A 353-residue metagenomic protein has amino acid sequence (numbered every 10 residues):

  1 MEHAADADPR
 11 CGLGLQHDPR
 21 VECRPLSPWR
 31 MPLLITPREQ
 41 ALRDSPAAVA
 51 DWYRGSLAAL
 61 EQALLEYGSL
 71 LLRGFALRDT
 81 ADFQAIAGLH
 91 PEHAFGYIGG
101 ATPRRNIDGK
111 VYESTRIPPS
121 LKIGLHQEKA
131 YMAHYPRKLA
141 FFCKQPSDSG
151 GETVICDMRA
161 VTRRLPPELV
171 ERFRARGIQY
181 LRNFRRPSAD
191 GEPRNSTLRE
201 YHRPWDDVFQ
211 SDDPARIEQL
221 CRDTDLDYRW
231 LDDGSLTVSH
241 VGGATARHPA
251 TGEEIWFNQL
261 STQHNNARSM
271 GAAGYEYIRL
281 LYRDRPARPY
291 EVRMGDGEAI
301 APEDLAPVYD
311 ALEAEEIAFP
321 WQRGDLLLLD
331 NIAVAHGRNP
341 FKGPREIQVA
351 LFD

Functional and structural regions predicted by a protein language model:
E2-W52, L65-E66, P119-L125, H134-D353: Active-site environment of non-heme Fe oxygenases that use a 2-His-1-carboxylate facial triad
S56-A76: TRNA-binding/sensing appendages of the translation machinery
S69-L70, H93-G99, D148-V154: Short secondary-structure capping/junction motifs at helix and strand boundaries
R73-R78, Q145-S147: Short, flexible beta-strand-to-coil junctions
L77-E92: Glycine-rich loop at the start of a catalytic domain that most often binds anionic cofactors/ligands
P91-P103, R345-D353: C-terminal end-helix/capping segment
A94-Q127: A gly/proline- and charged-residue-enriched helix-loop-helix capping module
